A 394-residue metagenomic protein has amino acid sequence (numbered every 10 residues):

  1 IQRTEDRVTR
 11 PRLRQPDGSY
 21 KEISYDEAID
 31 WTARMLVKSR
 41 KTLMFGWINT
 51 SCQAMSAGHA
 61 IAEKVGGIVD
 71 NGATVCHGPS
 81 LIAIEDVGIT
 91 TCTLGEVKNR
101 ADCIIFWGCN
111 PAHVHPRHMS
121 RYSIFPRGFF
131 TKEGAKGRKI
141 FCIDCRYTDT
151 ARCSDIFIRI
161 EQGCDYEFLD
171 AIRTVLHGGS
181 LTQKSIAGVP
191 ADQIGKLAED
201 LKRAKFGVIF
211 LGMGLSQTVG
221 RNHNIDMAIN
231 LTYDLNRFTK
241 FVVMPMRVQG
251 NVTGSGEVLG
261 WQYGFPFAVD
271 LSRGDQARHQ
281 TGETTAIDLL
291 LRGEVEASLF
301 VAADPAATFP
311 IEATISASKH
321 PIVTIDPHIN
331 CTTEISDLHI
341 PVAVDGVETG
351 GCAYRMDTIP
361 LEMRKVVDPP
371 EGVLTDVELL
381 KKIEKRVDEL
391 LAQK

Functional and structural regions predicted by a protein language model:
I1-V175, G188, M213, E294 (+1 more regions): N-terminal export/assembly segments and adjacent metallocofactor-ligating motifs of anaerobic energy-metabolism
M44, I104, I209, S298 (+1 more regions): Receiver (REC) domain switch-region micro-motif
A54-S56, H115-R117, R152, V219-R221 (+3 more regions): Short glycine-/acidic-enriched loop or helix-start segments at secondary-structure transitions that form or flank
A62-F125, T131, I229-E334, A343-E348: Extended redox/cofactor-interaction regions of prokaryotic respiratory oxidoreductases
A83-I89, I172-H177, G256-Y263, L338 (+1 more regions): Short, surface-exposed amphipathic charged segments that create phosphate/polyanion-binding patches used for binding
D144-R146, T150-T182, M213, R221-A228 (+3 more regions): Short alpha-helices
E167-F168, L176-H279: Active-site phosphate/pyrophosphate-binding segments
L338, D357-K394: Long, C-terminal catalytic modules of enzymes
